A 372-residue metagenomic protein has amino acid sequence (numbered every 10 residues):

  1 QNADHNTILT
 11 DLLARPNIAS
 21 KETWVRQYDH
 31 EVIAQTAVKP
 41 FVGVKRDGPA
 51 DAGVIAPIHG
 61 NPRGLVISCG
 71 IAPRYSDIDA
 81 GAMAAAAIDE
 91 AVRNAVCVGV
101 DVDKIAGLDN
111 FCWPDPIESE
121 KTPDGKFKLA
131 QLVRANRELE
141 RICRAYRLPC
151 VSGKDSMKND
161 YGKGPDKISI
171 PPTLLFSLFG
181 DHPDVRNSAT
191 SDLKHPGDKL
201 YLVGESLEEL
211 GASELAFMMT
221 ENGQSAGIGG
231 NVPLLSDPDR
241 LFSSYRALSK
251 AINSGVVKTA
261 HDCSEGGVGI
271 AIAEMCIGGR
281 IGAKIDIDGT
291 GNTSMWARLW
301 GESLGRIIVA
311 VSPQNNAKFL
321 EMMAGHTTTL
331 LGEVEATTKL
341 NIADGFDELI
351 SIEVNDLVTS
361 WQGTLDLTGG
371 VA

Functional and structural regions predicted by a protein language model:
Q1-A372: Glycine/proline-enriched, intrinsically flexible loops and inter-domain linkers
